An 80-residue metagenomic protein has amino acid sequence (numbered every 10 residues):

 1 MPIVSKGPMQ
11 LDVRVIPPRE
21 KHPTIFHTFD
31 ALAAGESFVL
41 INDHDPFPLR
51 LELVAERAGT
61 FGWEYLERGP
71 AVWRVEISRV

Functional and structural regions predicted by a protein language model:
M1-V80: Positively charged, polar, low-complexity stretches
